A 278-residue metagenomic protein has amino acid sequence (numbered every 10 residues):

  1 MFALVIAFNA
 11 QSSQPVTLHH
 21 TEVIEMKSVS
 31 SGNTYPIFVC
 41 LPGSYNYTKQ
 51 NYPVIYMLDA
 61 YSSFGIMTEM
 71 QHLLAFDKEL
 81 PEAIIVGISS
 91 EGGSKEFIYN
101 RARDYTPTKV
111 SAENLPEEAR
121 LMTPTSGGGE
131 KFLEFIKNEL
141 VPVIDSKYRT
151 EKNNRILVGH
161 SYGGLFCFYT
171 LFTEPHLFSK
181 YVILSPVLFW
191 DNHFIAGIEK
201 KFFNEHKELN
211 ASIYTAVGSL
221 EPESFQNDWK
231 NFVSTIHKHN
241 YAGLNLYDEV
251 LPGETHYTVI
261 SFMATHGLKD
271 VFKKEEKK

Functional and structural regions predicted by a protein language model:
M1-A7: Bacterial N-terminal signal peptides
F8-P53: A domain-start/cap signature at the N-terminus of enzymes
V54-F135, E139, V143-K147: Serine-hydrolase catalytic machinery in alpha/beta-hydrolase-like enzymes
M57-A60, D145-Y148, L171-F172, K180-P186 (+2 more regions): Cell-envelope and extracellular/periplasmic
T68-Q71, G164-P175: Short glycine-enriched nucleophile-adjacent loop and the immediately C-terminal alpha-helix near the catalytic center
Y148-H160, Y181: Alpha/beta-hydrolase fold nucleophile elbow
H176-N210: Mobile cap/lid helix-loop segments that gate and shape the active-site cleft of serine hydrolases
A216, E221-K278: C-terminal catalytic histidine-bearing segment of alpha/beta-hydrolase fold enzymes
